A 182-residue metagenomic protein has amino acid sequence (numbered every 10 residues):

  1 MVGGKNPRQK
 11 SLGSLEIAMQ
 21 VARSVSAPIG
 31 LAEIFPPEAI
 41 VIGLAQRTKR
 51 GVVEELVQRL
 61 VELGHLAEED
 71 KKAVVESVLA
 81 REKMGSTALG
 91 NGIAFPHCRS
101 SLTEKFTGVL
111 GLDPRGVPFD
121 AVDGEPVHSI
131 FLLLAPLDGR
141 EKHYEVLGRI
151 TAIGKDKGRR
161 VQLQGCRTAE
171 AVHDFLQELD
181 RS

Functional and structural regions predicted by a protein language model:
M1-S182: Cytosolic covalent-transfer regions centered on His/Cys nucleophiles that carry phosphoryl or persulfide groups
